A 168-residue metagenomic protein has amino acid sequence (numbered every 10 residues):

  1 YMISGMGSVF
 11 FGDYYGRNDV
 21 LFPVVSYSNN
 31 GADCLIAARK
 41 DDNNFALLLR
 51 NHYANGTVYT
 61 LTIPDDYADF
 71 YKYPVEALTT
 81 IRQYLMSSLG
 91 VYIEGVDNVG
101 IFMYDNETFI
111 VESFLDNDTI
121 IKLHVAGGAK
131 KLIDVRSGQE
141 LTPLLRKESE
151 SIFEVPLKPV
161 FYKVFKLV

Functional and structural regions predicted by a protein language model:
Y1-V168: A conserved amphipathic helix/loop scaffold that creates a polar/acidic microenvironment used either to coordinate
